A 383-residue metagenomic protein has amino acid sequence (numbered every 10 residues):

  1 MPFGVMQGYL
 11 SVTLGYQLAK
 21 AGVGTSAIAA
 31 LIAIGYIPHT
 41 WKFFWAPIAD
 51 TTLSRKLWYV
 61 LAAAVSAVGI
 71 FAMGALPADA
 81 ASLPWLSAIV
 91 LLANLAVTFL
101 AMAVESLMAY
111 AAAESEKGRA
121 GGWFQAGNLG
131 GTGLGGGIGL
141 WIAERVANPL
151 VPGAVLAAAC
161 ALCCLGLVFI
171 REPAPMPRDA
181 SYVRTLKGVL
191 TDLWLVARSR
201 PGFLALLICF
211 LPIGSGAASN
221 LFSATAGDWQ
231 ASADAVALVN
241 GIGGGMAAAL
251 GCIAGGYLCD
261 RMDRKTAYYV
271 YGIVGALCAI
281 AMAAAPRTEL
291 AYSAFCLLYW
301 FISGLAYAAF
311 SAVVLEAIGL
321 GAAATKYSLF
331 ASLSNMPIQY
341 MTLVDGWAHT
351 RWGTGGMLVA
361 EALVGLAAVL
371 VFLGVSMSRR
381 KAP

Functional and structural regions predicted by a protein language model:
M1-H39, F203-I208, P212-G227: Helix-loop boundary and gating motifs at the non-cytosolic
W41-S54, L250-R264, H349-T350: Helix-to-loop junctions at the C-terminal end of transmembrane segments in multipass secondary transporters
T51-A64, D260-I273: Cytoplasmic membrane-interface "Motif A"-like loop-to-helix N-cap segments of 12-TM Major Facilitator Superfamily
V60, A64-A80, I273-R287: C-terminal ends and interior cores of transmembrane alpha-helices in multi-pass membrane transporters/permeases
F99-A112, L305-G319: Intracellular juxtamembrane helix-capping segments at the cytosolic ends of symmetry-related transmembrane helices
G118-G137, A331-T342: Glycine-rich segments within core transmembrane alpha-helices of 12-TM secondary carriers
E172-L204: Juxtamembrane intracellular "pre-TM" segments in multi-pass secondary transporters
K265-V313: C-terminal transmembrane helical hairpin of 12-TM major facilitator-type secondary transporters
